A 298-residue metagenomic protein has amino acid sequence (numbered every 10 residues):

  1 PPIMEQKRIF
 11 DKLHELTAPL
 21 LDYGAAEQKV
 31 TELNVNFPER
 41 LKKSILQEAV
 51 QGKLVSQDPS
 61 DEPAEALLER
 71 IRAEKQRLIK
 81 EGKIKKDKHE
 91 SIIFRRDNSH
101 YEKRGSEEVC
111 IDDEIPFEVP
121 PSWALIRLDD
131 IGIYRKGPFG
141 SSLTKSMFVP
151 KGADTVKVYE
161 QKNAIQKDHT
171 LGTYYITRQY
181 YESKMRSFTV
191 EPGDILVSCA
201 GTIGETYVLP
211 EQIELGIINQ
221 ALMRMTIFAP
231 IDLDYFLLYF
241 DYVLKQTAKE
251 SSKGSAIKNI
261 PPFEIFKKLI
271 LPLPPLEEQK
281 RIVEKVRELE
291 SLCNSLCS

Functional and structural regions predicted by a protein language model:
P1, P150-K151, C199-T202, L215-M223 (+2 more regions): A short glycine-rich beta-alpha junction/loop motif
Q6-I9, F236, F240, Q279-I282: Interdomain signal-transducing alpha-helices
K7, D22, A26-K29, V35 (+6 more regions): Non-catalytic DNA-recognition/assembly elements of restriction-modification systems
K29, N34-V35, L41-D112: Extended, domain-scale alpha-helical bundle/helix-rich regions
K80-I84, K88, I111, A124-K167 (+1 more regions): Low-complexity, Lys/Gly-biased intrinsically disordered segments
N98-S122, F139-K145, L171-G172, E182 (+1 more regions): Flexible, glycine/threonine-enriched loop-and-boundary segments that flank and lead into catalytic domains of large
G140-L143, A164-I176, I195-I218, L233-L238 (+1 more regions): Short, ligand-facing micro-motifs at secondary-structure edges
S146-V156, D168-E182, S187-V190, Y207-Q220 (+2 more regions): Short, surface-exposed loop/turn microsegments at beta-strand edges and helix-strand junctions
